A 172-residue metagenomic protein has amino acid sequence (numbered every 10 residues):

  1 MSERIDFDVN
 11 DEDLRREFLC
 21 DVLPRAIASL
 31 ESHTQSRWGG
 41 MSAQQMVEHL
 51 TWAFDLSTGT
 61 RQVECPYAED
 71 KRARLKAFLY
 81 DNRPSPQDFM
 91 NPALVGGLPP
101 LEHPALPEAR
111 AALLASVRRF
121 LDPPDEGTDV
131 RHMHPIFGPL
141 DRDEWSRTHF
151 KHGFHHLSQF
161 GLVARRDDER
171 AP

Functional and structural regions predicted by a protein language model:
M1-R25: Extreme N-terminal tail/first-helix region
S2-D8, G59-L113, F120-P123: Short, helix-capping/interhelical loops that line the mouth of catalytic, cofactor-, or ligand-binding pockets
F18, V22-S29, Q45, H49: Conserved functional micro-motifs across diverse proteins
C20-L23, L106, R110-L113, S146-H149: Hydrophobic packing residues in well-ordered alpha-helices of helical domains and bundles
L30-W38, P100-H103: Short helix-to-loop capping/linker segments positioned immediately adjacent to catalytic or ligand/cofactor-binding
H33-S85, D122, H132-P172: Short, contiguous alpha-helical
L50, L113-S116: N-terminus-centered regions that define maturation/targeting leaders and the start of the first functional domain
M90-L98, T128-D141: Short helix/strand-capping connector loops at secondary-structure junctions
